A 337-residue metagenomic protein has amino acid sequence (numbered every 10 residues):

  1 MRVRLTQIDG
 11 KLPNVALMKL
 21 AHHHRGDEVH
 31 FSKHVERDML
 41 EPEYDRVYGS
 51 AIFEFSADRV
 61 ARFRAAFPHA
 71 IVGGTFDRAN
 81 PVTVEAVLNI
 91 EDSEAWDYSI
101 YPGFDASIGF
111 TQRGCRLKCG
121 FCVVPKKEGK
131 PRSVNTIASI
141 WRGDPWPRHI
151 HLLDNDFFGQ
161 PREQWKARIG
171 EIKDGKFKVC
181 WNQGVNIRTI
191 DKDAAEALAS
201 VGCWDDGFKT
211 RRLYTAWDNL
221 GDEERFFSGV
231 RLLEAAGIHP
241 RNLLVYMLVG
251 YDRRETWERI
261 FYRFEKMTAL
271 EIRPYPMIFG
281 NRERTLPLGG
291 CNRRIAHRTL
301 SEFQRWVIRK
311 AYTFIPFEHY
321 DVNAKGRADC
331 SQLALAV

Functional and structural regions predicted by a protein language model:
M1-H69, F76-A79: A short, structured N-terminal alpha-helical element that caps or precedes a catalytic domain
M1-R4, D105, K118, H149: Residues that mark the start of a beta-strand
L5-G10, R46-I52, V123-G229, P240-G250 (+1 more regions): Core AdoMet radical
V15-K19, P102-W141: Canonical Radical SAM [4Fe-4S] cluster-binding loop centered on the CxxxCxxC motif and its immediate flanking residues
V47, R59-V60, A79-A86, G120 (+2 more regions): Short, charged, surface-exposed secondary-structure boundary motifs
V60-F67, I169-G170, A195-G202, F226-E234 (+1 more regions): Generic structural signal for well-ordered alpha-helices, preferentially at hydrophobic/aromatic core positions
H69-Y98: Ser/Thr/Gly-rich flexible loops in soluble cytosolic domains mediating phosphotransfer, phosphorylation
W204-R212, G221-V337: A structural motif corresponding to the C-terminal lobe/cap of the Radical SAM core domain
